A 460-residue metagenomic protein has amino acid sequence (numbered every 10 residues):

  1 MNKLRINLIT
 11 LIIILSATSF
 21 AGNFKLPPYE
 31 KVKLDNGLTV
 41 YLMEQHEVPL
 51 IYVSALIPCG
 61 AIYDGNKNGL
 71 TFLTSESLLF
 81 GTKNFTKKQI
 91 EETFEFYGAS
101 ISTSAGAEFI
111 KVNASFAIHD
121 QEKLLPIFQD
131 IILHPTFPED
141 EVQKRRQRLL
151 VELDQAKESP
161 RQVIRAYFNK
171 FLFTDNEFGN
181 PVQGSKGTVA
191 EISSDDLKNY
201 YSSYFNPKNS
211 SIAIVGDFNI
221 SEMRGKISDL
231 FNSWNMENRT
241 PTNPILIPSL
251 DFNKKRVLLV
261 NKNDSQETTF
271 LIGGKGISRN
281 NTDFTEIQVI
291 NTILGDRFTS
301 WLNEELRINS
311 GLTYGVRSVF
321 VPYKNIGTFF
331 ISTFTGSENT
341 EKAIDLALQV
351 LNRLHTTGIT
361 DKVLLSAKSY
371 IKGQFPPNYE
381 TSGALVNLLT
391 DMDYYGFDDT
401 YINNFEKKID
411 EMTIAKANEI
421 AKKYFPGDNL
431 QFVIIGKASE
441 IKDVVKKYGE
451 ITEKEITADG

Functional and structural regions predicted by a protein language model:
M1-I6: Positively charged n-region of N-terminal signal peptides that target proteins for export
N7-T18: Bacterial N-terminal signal peptides
S19-E92, F96, N113-F116, P126-I127 (+2 more regions): His/Glu-rich zincin catalytic helix
Y41-M43, V48-S75, T86-L133, R146 (+8 more regions): M16 family metallopeptidases and their MPP-like homologs
L79, K83, L133-F137, D154 (+5 more regions): Non-catalytic alpha-helical coupling and interface elements of nucleotide-dependent molecular machines and regulators
V142: Short glycine/Trp-rich loop-beta-loop segment that forms part of the substrate-binding cleft
L150-A156, I247-V260, S369-F375: Short, conserved secondary-structure transition motifs
V189-S193, L197: Alpha-helical scaffold elements lining the catalytic groove of polysaccharide deacetylases
